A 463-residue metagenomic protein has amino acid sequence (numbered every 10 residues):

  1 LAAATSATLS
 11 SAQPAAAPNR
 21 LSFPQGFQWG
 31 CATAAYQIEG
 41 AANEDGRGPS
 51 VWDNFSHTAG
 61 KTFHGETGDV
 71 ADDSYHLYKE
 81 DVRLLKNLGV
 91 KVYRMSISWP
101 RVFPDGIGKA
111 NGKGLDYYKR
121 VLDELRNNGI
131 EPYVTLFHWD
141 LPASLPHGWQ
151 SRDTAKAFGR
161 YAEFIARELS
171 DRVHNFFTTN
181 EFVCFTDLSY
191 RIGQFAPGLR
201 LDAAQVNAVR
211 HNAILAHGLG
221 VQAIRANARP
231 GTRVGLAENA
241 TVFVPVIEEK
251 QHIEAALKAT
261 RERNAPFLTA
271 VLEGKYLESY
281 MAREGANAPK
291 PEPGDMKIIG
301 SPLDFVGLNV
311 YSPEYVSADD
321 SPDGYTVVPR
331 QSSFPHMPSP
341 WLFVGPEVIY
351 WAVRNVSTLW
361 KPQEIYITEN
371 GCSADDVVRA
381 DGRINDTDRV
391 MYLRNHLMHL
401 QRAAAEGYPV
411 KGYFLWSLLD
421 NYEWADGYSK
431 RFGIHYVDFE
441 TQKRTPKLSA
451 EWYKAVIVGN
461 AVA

Functional and structural regions predicted by a protein language model:
L1-Q13: N-terminal export signals
T5-S6, L85, V206: Short alpha-helical interface patches
A17-T62, D105-I107, L115-A463: Active-site region of glycoside hydrolase catalytic domains
G26-Q28, D72-Y75, V92: A common structural microfeature
H64-H76: Active-site mouth loops of central-metabolism enzymes
H76, R83-K86, D116-K119, D123: N-terminal, well-ordered alpha-helical segments
L77-S98, F305: Catalytic domains of carbohydrate-active enzymes, especially glycoside hydrolases
I97-A110: Glycine-rich, proline-tolerant flexible connector loops at the mouths of alpha/beta enzymes
